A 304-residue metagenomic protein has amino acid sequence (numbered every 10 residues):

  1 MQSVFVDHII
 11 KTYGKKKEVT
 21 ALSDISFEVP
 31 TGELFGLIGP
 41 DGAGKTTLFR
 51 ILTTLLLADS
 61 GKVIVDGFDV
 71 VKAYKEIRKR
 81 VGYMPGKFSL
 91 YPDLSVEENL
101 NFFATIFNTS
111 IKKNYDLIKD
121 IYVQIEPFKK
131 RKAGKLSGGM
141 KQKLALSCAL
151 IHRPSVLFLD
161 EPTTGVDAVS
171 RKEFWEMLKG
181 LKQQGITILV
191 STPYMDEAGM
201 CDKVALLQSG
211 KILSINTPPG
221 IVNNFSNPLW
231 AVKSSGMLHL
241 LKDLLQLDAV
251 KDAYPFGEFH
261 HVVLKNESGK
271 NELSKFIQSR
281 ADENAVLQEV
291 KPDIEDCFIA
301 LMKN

Functional and structural regions predicted by a protein language model:
V4, K11-L207: ABC transporter nucleotide-binding domains
I215-N216: ABC ATPase "signature
P219-N223: Short acidic-hydrophobic catalytic motif
N224-K233: Short glycine-/aliphatic-rich beta-strand segments at the starts of folded cytosolic domains
V232-S234, V262-N266: Short beta-strand-to-loop capping motifs
L244-A253: Short acidic amphipathic segments
L264-N304: C-terminal coupling/interaction segments
